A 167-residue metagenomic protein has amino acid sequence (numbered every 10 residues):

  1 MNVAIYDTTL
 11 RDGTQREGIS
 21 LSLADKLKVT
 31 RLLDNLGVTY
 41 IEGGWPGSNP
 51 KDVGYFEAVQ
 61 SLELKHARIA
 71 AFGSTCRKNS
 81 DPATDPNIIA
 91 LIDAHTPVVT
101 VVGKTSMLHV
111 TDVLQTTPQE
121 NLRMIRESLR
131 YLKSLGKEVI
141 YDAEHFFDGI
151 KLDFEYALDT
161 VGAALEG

Functional and structural regions predicted by a protein language model:
V3-I5, D12-I41, F56-L64, R77-G167: Alpha/beta enzyme core
W45-K51, R77-S80: Acidic-and-aromatic substrate-binding clefts and catalytic sites of carbohydrate-active enzymes
P46, S74, E144: An acidic- and aromatic-residue-enriched active-site/binding cleft used to recognize and process polar
K65-F72: A glycine-rich helix N-cap at a beta->alpha junction
